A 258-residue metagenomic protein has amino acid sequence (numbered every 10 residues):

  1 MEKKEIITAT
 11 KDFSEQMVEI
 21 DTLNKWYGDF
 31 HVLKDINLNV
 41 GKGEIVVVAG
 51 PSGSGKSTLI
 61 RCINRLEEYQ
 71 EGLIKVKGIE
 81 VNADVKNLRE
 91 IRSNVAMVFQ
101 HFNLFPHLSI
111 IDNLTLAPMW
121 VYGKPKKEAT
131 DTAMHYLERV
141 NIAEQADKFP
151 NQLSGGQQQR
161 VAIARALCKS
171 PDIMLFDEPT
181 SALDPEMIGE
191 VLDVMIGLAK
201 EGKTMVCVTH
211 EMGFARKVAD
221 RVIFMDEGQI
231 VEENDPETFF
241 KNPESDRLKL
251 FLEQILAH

Functional and structural regions predicted by a protein language model:
M1-D12: Pre-NBD coupling/linker segments of ABC/ABC-like ATPases
K3, E233, E237-H258: C-terminal boundary and immediately downstream tail of ABC-type ATPase nucleotide-binding domains
F13-P236: ABC family nucleotide-binding domain
